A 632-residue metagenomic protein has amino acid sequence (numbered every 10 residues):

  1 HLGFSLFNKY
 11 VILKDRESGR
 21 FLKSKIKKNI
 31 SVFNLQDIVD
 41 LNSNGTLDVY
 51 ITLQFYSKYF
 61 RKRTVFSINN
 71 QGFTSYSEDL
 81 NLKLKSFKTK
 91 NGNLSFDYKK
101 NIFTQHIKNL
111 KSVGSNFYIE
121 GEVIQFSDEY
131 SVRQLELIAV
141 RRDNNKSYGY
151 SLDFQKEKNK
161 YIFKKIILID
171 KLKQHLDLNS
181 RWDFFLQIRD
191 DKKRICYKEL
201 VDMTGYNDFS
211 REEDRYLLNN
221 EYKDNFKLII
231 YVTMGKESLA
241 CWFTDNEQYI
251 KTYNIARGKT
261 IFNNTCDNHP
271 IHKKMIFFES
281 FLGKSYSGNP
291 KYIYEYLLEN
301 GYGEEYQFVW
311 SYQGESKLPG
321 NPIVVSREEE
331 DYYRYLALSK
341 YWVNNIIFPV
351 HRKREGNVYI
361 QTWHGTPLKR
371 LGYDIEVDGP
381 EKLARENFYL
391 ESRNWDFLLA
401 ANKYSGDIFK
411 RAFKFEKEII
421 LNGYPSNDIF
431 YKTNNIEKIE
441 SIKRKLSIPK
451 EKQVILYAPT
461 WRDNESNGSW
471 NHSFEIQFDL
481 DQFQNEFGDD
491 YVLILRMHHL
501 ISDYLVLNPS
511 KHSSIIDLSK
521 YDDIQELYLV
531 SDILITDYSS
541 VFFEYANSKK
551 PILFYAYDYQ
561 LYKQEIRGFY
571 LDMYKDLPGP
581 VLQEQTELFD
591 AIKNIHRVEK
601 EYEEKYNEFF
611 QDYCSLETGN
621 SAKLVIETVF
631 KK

Functional and structural regions predicted by a protein language model:
H1-M275, G288: Basic, ligand-binding patches in group-transfer machinery, especially extracytoplasmic/periplasmic segments
G258-K259, T366-N471, E601, K605: A nucleotide-sugar donor-handling region in carbohydrate enzymes
C266-E329: Low-complexity, highly charged intrinsically disordered N-terminal segments that act as targeting/localization
S285-L298, A412, P425-L507, L582-E584 (+1 more regions): Conserved catalytic-core segment of nucleotide-activated headgroup transferases in glycan assembly
K291, E295, N300, N321-N387: Extended catalytic core of nucleotide-activated donor transferases of GT-like folds
V324-Y341, I347, H499-F543: Donor nucleotide-activated moiety binding/catalytic core segment of transferases that use nucleotide-activated donors
W342-R370, D522-I566: A donor-sugar binding/catalytic signature common to diverse glycosyltransferases and related nucleotide-sugar
N508-S513, S540-Y613: Catalytic binding pocket for nucleotide-activated donors in carbohydrate/polymer assembly enzymes
